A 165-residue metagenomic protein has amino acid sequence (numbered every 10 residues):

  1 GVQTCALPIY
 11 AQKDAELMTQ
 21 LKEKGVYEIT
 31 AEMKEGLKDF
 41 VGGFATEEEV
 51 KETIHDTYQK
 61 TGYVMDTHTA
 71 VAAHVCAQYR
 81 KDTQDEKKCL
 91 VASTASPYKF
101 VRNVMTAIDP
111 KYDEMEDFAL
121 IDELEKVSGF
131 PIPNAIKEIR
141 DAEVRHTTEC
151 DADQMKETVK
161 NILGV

Functional and structural regions predicted by a protein language model:
G1-L7: Short, small-residue-biased leader/transition segments that mark boundaries at the very start of proteins
Q3, V50-T53, F100, L120 (+1 more regions): Alpha-helical structural motif
A6, G62-A72, V91-K99: Conserved phosphate/anionic-ligand binding catalytic regions in large, soluble enzymes, centered on
L7-A11, K60, P110, V165: A structural signal for alpha-helix termini and helix-coil/disorder junctions
Y10-T83, R140-A152: Active-site-adjacent helical/loop segments in soluble small-molecule enzymes
Q20, T53-T57, N103, A107 (+2 more regions): Residues that form generic nucleotide/phosphate-binding pockets
G25-A31, E114-V165: Non-catalytic terminal extensions of PLP-dependent enzymes
H74-D141: Catalytic phosphate/nucleotide-handling subdomain of diverse soluble enzymes
